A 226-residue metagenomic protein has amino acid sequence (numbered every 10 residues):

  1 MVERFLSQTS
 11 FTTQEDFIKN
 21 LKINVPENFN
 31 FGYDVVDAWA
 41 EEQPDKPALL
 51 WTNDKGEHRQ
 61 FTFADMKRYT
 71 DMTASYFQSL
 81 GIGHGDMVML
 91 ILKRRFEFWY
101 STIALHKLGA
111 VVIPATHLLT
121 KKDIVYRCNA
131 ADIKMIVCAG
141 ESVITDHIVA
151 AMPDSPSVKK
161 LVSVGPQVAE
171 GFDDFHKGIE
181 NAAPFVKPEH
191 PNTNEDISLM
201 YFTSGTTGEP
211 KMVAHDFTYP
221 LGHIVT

Functional and structural regions predicted by a protein language model:
M1-F61, D65-L80, D154-S157, Q167: N-lobe entry segment of adenylate-forming
P44-P47, S163-E170, E180-F202, E209: Conserved pre-ATP/AMP-binding loop-to-beta segment of ANL
D45, L49-I103, T120-V125, H176-K177 (+1 more regions): Conserved AMP-binding/adenylate-forming core of the ANL superfamily
R59-A64, S198-G222: Conserved AMP-binding A3 loop
D71-S75, N129-D132, G208, V225: Solvent-exposed alpha-helix faces
D86, A110, E195-D196: Surface-exposed loop/turn positions
V88, L105, I136, I197 (+1 more regions): Conserved S/T- and glycine-rich ATP-binding loop of Class I adenylate-forming
I103, K107-E180: Structural core segment of the AMP-binding/adenylate-forming
